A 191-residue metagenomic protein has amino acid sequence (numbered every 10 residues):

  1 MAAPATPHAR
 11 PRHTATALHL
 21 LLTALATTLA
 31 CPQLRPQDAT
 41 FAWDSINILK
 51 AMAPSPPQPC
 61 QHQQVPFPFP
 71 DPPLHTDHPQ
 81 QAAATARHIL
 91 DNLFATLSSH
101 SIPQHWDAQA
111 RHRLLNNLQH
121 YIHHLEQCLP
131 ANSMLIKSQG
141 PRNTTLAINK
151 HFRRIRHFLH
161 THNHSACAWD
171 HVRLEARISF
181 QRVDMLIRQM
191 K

Functional and structural regions predicted by a protein language model:
M1-Q58: N-terminal functional module detector in eukaryotic proteins
A3, H8, L21-L22, P36 (+4 more regions): Peripheral peptide segments
A42-T96: Extended alpha-helical interaction segments
N47, A53, L97, S101 (+7 more regions): Eukaryotic basic, amphipathic alpha-helical target segments in cytosolic regions
P73-S138, T145, F152: Extended, amphipathic alpha-helical segments that serve as helical scaffolds
N132-K191: Helix-rich interaction surfaces within compact, conserved domain-sized segments that mediate assembly or partner
